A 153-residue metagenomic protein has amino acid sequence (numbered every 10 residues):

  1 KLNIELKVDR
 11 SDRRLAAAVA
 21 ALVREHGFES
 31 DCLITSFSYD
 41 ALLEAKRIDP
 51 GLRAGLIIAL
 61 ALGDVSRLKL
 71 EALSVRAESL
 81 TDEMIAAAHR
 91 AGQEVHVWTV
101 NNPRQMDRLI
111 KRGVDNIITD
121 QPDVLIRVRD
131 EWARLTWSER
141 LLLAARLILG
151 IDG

Functional and structural regions predicted by a protein language model:
K1-G153: Short loop-to-alpha-helix "cap/lid" segments that border enzyme active sites across diverse enzyme classes
